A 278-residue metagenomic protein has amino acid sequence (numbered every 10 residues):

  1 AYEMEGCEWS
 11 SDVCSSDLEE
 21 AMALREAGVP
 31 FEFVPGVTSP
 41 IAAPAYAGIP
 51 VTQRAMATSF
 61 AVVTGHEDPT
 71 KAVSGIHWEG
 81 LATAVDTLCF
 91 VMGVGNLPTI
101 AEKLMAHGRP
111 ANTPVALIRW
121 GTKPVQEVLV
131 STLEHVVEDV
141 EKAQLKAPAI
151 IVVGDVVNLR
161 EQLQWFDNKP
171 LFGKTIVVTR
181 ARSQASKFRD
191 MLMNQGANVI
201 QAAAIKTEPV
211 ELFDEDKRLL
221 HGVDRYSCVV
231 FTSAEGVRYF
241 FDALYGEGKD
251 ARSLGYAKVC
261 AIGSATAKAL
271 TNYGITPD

Functional and structural regions predicted by a protein language model:
A1-V13: Single conserved hydrophobic/aromatic residue that forms the stacking wall/gate of nucleotide- or nucleobase-binding
E8, F31-G36, I41, Q53-R54 (+6 more regions): General beta-strand structural signal in soluble alpha/beta enzymes
C14-G28, A45-G48, F241-Y245: Short Gly/Thr/Asp-enriched flexible loops that form oxyanion-binding sites at enzyme active sites
S16-A23, A27, A57-S59, V63-R182 (+1 more regions): A contiguous loop/helix-start segment that scaffolds small-molecule binding in enzyme catalytic cores
A23-A43, R54-V63, A251-A261: Short, acidic/small-residue loops that bind anionic groups at enzyme active sites
P30-E32, V51-A61, G108-L117, G196-A204 (+1 more regions): Short hydrophobic/aromatic-enriched beta-strand-loop microsegments
A45-Q53, K268, N272: Active-site-proximal loop->helix
K123-D278: Signature of uroporphyrinogen-III synthase
